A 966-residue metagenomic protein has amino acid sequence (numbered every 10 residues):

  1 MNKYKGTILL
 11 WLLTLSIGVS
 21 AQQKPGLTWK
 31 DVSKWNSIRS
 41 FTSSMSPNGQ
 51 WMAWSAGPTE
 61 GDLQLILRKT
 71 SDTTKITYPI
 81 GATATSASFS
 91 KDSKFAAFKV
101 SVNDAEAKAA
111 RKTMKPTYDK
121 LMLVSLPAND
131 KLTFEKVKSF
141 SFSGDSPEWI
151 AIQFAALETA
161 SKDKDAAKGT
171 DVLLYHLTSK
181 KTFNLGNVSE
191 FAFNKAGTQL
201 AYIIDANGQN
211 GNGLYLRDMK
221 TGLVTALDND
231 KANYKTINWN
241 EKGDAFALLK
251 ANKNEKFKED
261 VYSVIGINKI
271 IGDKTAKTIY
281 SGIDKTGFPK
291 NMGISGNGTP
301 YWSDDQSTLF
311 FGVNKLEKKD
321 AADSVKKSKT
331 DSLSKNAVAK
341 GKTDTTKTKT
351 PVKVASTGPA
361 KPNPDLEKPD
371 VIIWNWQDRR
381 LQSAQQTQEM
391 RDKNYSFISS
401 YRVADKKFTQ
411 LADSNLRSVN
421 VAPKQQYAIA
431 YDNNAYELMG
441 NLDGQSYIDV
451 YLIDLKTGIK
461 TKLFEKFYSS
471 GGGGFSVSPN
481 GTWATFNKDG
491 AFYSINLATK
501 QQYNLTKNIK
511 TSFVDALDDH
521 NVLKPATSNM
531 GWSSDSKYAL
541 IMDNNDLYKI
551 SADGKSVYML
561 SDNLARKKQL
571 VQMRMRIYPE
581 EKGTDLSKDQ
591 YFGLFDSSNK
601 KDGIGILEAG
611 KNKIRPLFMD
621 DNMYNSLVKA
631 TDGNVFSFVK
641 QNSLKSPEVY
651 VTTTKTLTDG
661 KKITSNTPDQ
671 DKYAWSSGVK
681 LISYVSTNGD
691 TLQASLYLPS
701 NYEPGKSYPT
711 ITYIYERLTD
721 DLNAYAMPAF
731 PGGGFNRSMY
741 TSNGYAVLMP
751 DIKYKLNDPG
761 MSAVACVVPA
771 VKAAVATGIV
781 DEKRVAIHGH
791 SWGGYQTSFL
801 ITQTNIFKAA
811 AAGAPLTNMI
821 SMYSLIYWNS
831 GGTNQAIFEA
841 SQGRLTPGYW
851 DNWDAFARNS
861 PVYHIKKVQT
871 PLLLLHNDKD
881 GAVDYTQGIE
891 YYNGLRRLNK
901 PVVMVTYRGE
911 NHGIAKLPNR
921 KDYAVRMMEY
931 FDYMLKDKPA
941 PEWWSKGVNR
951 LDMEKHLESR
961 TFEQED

Functional and structural regions predicted by a protein language model:
M1-I8: Bacterial N-terminal signal peptides that target proteins for export
L10-L12, S20-P647, V651-T652, P941 (+2 more regions): Beta-propeller folds
K108-A109, D515-D519, L722-A726, A915-L917: Short acidic, glycine/proline-rich loop/turn micro-motifs
W239-L248, K460, S470-Y493, L497 (+10 more regions): Extended, hydrophobic alpha-helical segments in both membrane/secreted and soluble proteins
T409, I429, Y503, Y650 (+5 more regions): Hydrophobic/aromatic beta-strand patches that form the interior of the parallel beta-sheet core in alpha/beta enzyme
N433, F595, Q641, Y713-R717 (+2 more regions): Glycine-rich His-Gly loop
N508-S512, T658, T664-R784, H790: Cap/lid segment of the alpha/beta-hydrolase catalytic domain
A726-D966: Active-site-proximal cap/loop segments of hydrolase catalytic domains
